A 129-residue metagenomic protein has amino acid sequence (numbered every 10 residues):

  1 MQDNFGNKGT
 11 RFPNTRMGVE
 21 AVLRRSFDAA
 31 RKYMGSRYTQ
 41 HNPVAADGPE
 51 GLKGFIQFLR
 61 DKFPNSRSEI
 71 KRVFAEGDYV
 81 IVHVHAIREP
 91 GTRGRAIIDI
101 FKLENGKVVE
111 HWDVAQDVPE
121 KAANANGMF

Functional and structural regions predicted by a protein language model:
M1-F129: C-terminal and inter-domain tail/linker signature
